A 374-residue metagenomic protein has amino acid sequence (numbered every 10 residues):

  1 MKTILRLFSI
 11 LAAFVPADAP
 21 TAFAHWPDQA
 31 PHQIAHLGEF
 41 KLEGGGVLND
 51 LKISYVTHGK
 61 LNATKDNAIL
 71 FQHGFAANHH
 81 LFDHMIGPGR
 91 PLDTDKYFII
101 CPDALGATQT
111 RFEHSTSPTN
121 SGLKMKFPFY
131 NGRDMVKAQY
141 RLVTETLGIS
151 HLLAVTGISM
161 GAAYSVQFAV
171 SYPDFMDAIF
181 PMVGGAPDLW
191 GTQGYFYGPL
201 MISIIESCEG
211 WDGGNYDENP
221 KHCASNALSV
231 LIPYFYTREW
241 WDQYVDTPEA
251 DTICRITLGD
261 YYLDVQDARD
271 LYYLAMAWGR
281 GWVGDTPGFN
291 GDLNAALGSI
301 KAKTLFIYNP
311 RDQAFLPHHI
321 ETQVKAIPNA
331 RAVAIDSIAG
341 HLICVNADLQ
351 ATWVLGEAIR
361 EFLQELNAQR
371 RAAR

Functional and structural regions predicted by a protein language model:
T21-F71, H79, R370-R374: Catalytic-loop region of hydrolases
S54-N120: N-terminal cap/lid subdomain of alpha/beta-hydrolase-fold enzymes
R90-T146, T192-W211, A339-G340: Cap/lid segment of the alpha/beta-hydrolase catalytic domain
F175-Y261: Alpha/beta-hydrolase-fold enzymes
G281, P310-F315: Acidic catalytic loop of the alpha/beta-hydrolase fold
T286-L293, A302, Q313-K325: Short alpha-helix in the alpha/beta-hydrolase fold that links the catalytic acid
I300, F306-Y308: Short beta-strand/loop motif that positions the catalytic acidic residue of the alpha/beta-hydrolase fold
N329-R374: Catalytic active-site module of serine/aspartate enzymes centered on a nucleophile-bearing elbow/loop
